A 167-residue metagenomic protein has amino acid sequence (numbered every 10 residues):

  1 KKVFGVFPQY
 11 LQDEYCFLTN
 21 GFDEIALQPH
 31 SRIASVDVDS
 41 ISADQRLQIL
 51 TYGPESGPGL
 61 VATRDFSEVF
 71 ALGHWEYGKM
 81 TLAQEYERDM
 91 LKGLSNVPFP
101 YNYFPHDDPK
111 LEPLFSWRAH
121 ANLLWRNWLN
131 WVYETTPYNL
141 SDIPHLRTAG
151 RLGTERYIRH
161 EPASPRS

Functional and structural regions predicted by a protein language model:
K2-T81, G150, E155-P165: Pocket-forming structural segment of enzyme catalytic cores
F66, A71-S167: Acyltransferase
